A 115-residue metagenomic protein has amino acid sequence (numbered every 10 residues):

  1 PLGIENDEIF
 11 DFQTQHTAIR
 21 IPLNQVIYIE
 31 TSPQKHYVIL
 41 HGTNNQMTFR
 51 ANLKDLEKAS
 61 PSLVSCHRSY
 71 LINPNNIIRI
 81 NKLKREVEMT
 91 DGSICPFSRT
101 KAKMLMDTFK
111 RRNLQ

Functional and structural regions predicted by a protein language model:
P1-T90, I94: Conserved binding/recognition cores within well-folded domains
L56, M104-L105: DNA major-groove recognition helices of helix-turn-helix
L105-Q115: C-terminal output/interaction extensions
